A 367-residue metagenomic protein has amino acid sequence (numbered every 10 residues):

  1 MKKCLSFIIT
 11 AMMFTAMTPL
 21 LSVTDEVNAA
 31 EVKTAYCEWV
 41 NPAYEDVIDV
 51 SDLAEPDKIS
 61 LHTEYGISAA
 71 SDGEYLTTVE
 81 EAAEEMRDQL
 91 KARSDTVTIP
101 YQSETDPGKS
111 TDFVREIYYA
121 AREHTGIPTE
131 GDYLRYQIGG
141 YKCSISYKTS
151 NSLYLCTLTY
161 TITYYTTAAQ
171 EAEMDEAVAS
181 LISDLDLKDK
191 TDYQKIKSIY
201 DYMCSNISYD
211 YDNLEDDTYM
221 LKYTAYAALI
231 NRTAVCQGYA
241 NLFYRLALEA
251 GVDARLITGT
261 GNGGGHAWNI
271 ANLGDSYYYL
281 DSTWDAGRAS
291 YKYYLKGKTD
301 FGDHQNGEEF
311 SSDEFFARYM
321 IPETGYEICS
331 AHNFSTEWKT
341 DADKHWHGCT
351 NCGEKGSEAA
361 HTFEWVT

Functional and structural regions predicted by a protein language model:
M1-I9: Positively charged n-region of N-terminal signal peptides that target proteins for export
A16-Y36: Sec-dependent signal peptide cleavage junction
L21, S330-T367: Thrombospondin type-1
A30, G238-G302: Hydrophobic/aromatic-rich core segments of domains that either
A35-D132: Short Lys/Arg-enriched alpha/beta "domain-start" segment
G73, V79, T105, A289-A331: Low-complexity, Gly/Ser/Thr/Pro-rich intrinsically disordered linker/tail segments
E81, E85, D112, E116 (+7 more regions): Extracytoplasmic/secreted proteins, especially bacterial periplasmic and envelope-associated proteins
T166-A228: Secondary-structure boundary elements
